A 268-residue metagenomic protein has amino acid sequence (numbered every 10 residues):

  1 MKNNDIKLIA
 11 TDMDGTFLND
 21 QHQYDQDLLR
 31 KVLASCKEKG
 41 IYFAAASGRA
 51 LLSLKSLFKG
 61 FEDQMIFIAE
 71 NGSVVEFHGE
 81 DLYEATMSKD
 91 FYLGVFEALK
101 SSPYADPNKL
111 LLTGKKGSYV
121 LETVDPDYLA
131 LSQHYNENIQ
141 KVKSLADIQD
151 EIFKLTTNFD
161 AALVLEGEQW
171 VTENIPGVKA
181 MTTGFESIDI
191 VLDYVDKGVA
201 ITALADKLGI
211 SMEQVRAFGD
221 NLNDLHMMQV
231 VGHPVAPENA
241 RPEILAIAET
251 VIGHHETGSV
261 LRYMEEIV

Functional and structural regions predicted by a protein language model:
N3-L8, Q26, D189-V268: Mg2+-dependent phosphoryl-transfer enzymes with acidic/Ser/Thr/Gly-rich catalytic loops
D5-H22: Asp-based phosphoryl-transfer active-site loop
Y24-P126: Active-site phosphate-binding/coordination module
K37, K100, Y104, T172 (+2 more regions): Anion (oxyanion) recognition and catalysis
G40-A44, D63-M65, F153-K154, E213-Q214 (+2 more regions): Short active-site oxyanion
L54-F58, G167, V171, M227-M228 (+2 more regions): Hydrophobic packing residues within well-ordered alpha-helices of enzyme cores
F61-D63, N71, N174-P176, V230-V231 (+1 more regions): Short, structured coil segments at secondary-structure junctions
A98, A105-F218, L225-H226, N239: Conserved acidic, metal-coordinating active-site core of Asp-based, Mg2+-dependent phosphoryl-transfer enzymes
